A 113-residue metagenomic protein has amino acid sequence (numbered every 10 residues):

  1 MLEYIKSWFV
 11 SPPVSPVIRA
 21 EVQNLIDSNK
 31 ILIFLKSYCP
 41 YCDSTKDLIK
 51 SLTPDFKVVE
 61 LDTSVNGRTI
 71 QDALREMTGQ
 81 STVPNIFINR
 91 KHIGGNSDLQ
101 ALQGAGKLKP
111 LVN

Functional and structural regions predicted by a protein language model:
M1-P13: N-terminal targeting signals for export/organelle localization
S15-I18, G67, D98: Folded extracytoplasmic luminal domains of secretory or organellar precursors
I18-V59: Local sequence-structure signature of Cys/Sec-based thiol-disulfide redox active-site neighborhoods
D27, I31, P54, G79 (+2 more regions): Short amphipathic alpha-helices and their capping/turn residues within compact interaction modules
D43, T53-T82, I88: N-terminal G-site of the GST-like fold
I88-N113: Non-catalytic, surface beta->alpha helical segment in thiol-disulfide oxidoreductase systems
